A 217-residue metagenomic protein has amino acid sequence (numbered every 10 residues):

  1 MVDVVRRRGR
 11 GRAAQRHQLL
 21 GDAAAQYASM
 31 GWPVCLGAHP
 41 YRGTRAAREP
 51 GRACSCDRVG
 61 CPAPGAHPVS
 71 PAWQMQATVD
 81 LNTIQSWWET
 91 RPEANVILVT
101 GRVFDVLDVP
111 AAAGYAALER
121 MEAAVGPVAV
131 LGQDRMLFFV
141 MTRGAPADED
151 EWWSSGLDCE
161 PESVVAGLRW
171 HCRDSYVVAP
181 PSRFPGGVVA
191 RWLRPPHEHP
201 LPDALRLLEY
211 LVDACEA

Functional and structural regions predicted by a protein language model:
M1-A217: Conserved phosphate/metal-binding and DNA-contacting active-site motifs used in DNA phosphodiester-bond processing
